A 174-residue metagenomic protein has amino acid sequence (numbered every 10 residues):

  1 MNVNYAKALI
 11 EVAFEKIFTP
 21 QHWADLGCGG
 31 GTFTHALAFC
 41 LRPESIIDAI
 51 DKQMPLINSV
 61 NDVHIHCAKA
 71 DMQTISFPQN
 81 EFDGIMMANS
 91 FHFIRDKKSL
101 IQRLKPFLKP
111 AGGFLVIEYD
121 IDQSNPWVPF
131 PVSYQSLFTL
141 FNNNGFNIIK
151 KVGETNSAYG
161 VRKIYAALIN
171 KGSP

Functional and structural regions predicted by a protein language model:
N2-Q21, A36: Conserved alpha-helix/loop element of class I SAM-dependent methyltransferases that forms part of the SAM/SAH-binding
A24, G29-I75: Class I SAM-dependent methyltransferase SAM/SAH-binding core
Q73-I85: A short acidic, Gly/Pro-enriched loop at the edge of an enzyme's catalytic core that lines a small-molecule cofactor
D83-K97: A short SAM/SAH-binding and catalytic strip from SAM-dependent methyltransferases
K98-P110: A short glycine-rich, Lys/Arg-flanked "PGG" loop and its adjoining helix->strand segment in the class I
A111-Y119: Conserved beta-strand signature within the Rossmann-like core of class I S-adenosyl-L-methionine
F130-G145: Short alpha-helix
T155-P174: Core SAM-dependent methyltransferase catalytic element
